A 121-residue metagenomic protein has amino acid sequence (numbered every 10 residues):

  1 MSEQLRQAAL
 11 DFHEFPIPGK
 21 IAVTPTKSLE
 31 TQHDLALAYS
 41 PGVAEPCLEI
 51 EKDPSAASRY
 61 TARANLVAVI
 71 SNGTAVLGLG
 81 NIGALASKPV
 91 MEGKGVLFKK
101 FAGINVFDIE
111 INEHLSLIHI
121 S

Functional and structural regions predicted by a protein language model:
S2-D11: Ser/Thr/Pro-rich, acidic low-complexity intrinsically disordered regulatory segments
F15, A57-R63, I70, K99-K100: Solvent-exposed alpha-helices and their adjacent loops that cap or buttress functional pockets in soluble metabolic
I17-R59: An N-cap/entry alpha-helix motif that binds or orients negatively charged groups
E30-T31, S71-G80, F98-I109: Gly-rich Lys/Arg/Thr-decorated short loops/hinges at beta-loop-alpha junctions or inter-strand turns that position
Q32, A44-C47, A64-V67, G73 (+1 more regions): A common structural microfeature
L77-M91: Glycine- and acidic-residue-enriched helix-capping/strand-helix junction motifs
I109-S116: Short beta->alpha junction loops
I118-S121: Conserved small/polar residues in nucleotide/adenosyl-binding loops
